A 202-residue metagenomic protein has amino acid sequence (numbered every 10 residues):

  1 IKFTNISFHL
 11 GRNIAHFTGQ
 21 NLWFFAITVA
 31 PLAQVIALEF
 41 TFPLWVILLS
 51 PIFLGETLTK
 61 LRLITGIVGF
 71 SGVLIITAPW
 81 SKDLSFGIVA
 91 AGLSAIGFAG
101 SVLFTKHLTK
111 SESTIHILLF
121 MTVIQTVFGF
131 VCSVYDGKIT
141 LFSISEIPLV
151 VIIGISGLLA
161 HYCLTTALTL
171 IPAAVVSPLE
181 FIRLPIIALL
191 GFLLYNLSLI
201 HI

Functional and structural regions predicted by a protein language model:
I1-L22, F86-S94, S133, L141-L159: Loop-to-transmembrane-helix transition segments
N5-N13, L58-F70, I88-G92, E112-T122 (+1 more regions): Cytoplasmic-side transmembrane-helix entry/capping segments in multi-pass membrane proteins
N13, F17-N21, P43-L48, A99 (+5 more regions): Hydrophobic/small/kink-forming positions within alpha-helical transmembrane segments of polytopic membrane proteins
V29, G55-T57, S111, A167-L170 (+1 more regions): Helix-loop interface residues and adjacent transmembrane-helix termini in multi-pass membrane transporters, primarily
I36-T41, L108-I124, H161-F192: Helix-helix packing/entry segments at the starts of transmembrane helices
L44-I96, H107-K110: Juxtamembrane helix-loop boundary signature in multi-pass membrane transporters
K82-F142: Transmembrane alpha-helical segments that form core, pore/gating elements of small-molecule transporters/exporters
I200-I202: Conserved small/polar residues in nucleotide/adenosyl-binding loops
